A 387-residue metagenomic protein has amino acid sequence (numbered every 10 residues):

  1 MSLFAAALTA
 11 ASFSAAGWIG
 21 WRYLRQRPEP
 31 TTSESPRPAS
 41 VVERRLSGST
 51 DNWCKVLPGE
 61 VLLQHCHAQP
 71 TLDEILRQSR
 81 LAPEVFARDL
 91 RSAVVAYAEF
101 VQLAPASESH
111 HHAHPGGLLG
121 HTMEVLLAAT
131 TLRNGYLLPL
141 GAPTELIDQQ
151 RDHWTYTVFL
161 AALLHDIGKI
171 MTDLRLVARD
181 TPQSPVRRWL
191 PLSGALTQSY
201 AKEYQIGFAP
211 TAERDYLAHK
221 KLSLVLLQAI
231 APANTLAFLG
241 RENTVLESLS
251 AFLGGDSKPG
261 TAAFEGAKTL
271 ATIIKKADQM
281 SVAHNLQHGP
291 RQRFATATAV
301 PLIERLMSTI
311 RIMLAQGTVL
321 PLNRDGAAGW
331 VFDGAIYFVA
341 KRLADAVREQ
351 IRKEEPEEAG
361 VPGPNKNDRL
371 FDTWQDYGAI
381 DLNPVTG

Functional and structural regions predicted by a protein language model:
S2-Q26: N-terminal signal-anchor transmembrane alpha helix of single-pass membrane proteins, serving as the membrane-anchoring
P28-P58: N-terminal topogenic membrane-targeting module
L46-E203: Acidic/His-rich, divalent-metal-binding segments that scaffold phosphate/diphosphate chemistry
Q64-T71, V85-A93, H121, H219 (+6 more regions): Alpha-helical structural motif
E99-Q102, A263-G387: Extended alpha-helical interface modules used as scaffolds for assembling large macromolecular complexes
A106, G135-F294, Y337-A344, E349 (+1 more regions): Divalent metal-dependent catalytic cores for phosphoryl transfer on phosphate-bearing substrates
H111, P115, L146-Q149, A209 (+3 more regions): Residues at structural and domain junctions
